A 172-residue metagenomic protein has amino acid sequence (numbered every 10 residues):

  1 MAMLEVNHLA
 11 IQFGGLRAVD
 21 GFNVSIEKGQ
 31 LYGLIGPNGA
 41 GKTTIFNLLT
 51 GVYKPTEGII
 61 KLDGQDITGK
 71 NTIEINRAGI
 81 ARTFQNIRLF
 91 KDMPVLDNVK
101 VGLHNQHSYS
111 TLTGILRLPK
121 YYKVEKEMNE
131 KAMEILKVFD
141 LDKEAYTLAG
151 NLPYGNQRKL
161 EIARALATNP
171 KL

Functional and structural regions predicted by a protein language model:
A2-L172: Glycine-rich phosphate-binding loops of nucleotide-dependent enzymes
